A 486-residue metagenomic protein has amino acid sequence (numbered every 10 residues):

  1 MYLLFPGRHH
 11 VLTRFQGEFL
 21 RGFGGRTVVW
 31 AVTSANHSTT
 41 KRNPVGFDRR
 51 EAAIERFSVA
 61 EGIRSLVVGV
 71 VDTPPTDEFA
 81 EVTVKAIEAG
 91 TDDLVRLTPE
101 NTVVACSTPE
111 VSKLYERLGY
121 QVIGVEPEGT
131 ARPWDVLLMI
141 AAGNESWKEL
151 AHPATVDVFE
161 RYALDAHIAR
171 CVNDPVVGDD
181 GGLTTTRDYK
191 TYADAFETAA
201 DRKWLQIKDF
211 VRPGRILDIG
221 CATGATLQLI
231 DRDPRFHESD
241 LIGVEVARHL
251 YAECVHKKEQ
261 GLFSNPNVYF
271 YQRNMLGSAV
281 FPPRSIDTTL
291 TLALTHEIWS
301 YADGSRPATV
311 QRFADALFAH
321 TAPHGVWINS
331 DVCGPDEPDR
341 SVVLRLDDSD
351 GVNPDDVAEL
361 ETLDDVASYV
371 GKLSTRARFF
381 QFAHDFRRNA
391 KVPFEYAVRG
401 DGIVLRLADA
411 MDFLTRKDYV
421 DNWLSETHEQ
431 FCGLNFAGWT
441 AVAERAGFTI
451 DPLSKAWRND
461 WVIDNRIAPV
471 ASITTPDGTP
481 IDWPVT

Functional and structural regions predicted by a protein language model:
M1-T184: Nucleotidyltransferase catalytic core that binds NTPs
R170-V211: Class I SAM-dependent methyltransferase Rossmann-like catalytic core, especially the SAM/SAH-binding loop
G214-A222: Conserved class I S-adenosyl-L-methionine
T223, L227-G277: Class I SAM-dependent methyltransferase SAM/SAH-binding core
A279-L290: A short acidic, Gly/Pro-enriched loop at the edge of an enzyme's catalytic core that lines a small-molecule cofactor
P307-P323: A short glycine-rich, Lys/Arg-flanked "PGG" loop and its adjoining helix->strand segment in the class I
G325-A408: Conserved class I S-adenosyl-L-methionine
E429-G447: Short alpha-helix
